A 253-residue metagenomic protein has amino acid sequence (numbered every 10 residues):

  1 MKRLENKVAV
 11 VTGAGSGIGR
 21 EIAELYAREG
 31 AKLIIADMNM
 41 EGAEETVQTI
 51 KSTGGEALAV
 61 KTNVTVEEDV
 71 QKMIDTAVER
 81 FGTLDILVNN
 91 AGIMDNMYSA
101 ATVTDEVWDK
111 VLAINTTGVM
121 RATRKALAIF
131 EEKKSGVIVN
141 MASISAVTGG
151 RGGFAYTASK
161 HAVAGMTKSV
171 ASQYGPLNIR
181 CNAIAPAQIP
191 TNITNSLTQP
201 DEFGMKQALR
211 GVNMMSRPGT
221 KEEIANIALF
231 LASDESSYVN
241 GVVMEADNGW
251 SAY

Functional and structural regions predicted by a protein language model:
R3-I34: Canonical Rossmann dinucleotide-binding motif of NAD(H)/NADP(H)-dependent dehydrogenases/reductases, specifically
F81, M120, R217-A246, S251: C-terminal substrate-recognition "lid" of short-chain dehydrogenase/reductases
Y98-A100, T104-D109, L209: Substrate-binding pocket helix/loop in short-chain dehydrogenase/reductase
T123, S159, T167: Active-site helix of classical SDR
S143: Residue(s) in the substrate-gating loop at a strand-loop-helix junction that position the organic substrate next
G175, R180, V239-G241: Short, small/polar-rich loop/turn modules that mediate ligand/substrate recognition or access, typified
A185-S196: Short, flexible catalytic-loop segment of classical short-chain dehydrogenase/reductase
